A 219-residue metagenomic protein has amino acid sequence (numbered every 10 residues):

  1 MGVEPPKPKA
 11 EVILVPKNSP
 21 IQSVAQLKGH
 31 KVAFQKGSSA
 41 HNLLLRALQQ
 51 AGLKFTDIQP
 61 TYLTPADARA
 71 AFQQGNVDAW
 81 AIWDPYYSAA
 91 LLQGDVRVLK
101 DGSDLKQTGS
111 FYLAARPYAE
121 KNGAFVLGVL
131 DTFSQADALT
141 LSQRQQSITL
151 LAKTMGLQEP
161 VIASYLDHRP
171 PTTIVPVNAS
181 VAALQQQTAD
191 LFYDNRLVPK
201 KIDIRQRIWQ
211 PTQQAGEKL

Functional and structural regions predicted by a protein language model:
M1-K54, Q59-Y62, D78-A81, L99 (+1 more regions): Short, glycine-/small- and polar/acidic-enriched structural segments that line small-molecule recognition paths
G29, L92, W209: Phosphate-coordinating loops and pocket residues in cytosolic domains that bind phosphorylated ligands
A51-L53, Q93-G94, M155, N195-R196: Residues at alpha-helix termini
P60-T61, A66-K153: Pocket-lining segment of extracytoplasmic ligand-binding domains
E120-P199: Secondary-structure end/capping motifs
D190-L219: Conserved C-terminal helix/tail region of periplasmic/extracytoplasmic solute-binding proteins
